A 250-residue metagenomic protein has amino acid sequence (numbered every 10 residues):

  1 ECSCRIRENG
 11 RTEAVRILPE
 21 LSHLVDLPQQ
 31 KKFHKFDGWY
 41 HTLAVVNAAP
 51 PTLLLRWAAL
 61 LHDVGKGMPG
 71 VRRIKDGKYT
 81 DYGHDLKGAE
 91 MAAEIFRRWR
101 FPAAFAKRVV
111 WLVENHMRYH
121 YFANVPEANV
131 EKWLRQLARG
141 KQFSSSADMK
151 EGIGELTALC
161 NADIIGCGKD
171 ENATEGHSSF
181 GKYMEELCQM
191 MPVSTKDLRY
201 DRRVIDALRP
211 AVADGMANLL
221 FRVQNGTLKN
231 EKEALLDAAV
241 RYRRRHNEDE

Functional and structural regions predicted by a protein language model:
E1-L60, V64-G83, K87-A103, P210-V223 (+1 more regions): Glycine- and charge-enriched loop/helix tracts that form the active or gating conduit in phosphate/cation-handling
C2-C4, C160, C167, C188: Generic recognition of cysteine residues
C2-I6, F143, M149-G152, M184 (+2 more regions): Extended hydrophobic/Leu-rich segments
E8-R11, L24-L27, D63, R108-H116 (+4 more regions): A glycine-rich phosphate-binding loop feature that marks nucleotide/adenosyl-phosphate handling sites
N9, L24-L27, G140, S144 (+6 more regions): Surface-exposed polar/charged interaction patches
A14-R16, G152, V193: A generic structural signal for short, non-catalytic loop/turn and secondary-structure boundary residues
L43-E175: Divalent metal-dependent catalytic cores for phosphoryl transfer on phosphate-bearing substrates
E94, G166-E250: Charged substrate- and nucleic-acid-binding regions of tRNA-handling and nucleotidyl-transfer enzymes, centered on
